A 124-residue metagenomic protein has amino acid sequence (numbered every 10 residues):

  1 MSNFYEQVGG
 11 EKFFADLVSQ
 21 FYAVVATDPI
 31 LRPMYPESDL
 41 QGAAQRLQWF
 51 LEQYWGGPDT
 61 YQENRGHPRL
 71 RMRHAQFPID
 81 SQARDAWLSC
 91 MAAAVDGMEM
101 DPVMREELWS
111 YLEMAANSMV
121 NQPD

Functional and structural regions predicted by a protein language model:
M1-S2, A15-D96, P102, W109 (+2 more regions): Heme-based O2/NO sensor domains and their adjacent alpha-helical segments, primarily globin folds but also including
Y5-Q7: Short, motif-level signal for alpha-helix interfacial/capping segments enriched in acidic residues and aromatics/proline
